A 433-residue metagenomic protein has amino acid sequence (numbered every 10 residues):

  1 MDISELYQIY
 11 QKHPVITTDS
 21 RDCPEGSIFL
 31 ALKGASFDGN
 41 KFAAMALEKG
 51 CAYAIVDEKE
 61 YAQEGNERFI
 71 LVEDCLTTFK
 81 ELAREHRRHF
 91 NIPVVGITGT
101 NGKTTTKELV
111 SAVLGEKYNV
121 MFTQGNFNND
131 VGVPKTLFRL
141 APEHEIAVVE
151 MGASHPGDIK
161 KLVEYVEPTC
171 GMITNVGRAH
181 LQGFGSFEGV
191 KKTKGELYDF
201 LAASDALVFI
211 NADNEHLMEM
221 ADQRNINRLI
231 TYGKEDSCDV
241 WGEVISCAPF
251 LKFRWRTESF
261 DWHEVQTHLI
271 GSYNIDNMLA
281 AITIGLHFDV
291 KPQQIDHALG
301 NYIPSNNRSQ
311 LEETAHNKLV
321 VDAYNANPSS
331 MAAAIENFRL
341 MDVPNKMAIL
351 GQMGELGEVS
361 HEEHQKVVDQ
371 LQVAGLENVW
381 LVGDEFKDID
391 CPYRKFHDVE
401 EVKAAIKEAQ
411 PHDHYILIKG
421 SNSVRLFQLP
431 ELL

Functional and structural regions predicted by a protein language model:
M1-E81, E85, I270, L340-P344 (+2 more regions): N-terminal leader/targeting and accessory segments in enzymes
S20-A31, V120, V131, K135-A147 (+2 more regions): Mobile, glycine- and charge-enriched loop segments and immediately flanking short secondary-structure elements within
S27, A46, L82, I97 (+13 more regions): Residue-level signal for inorganic ion chemistry
G34-F37, P304-S305, A323-Y393: Active-site beta-alpha connecting loops in nucleotide-dependent enzymes
E60-G65, M172-K318, V343-P344, D369-N378 (+2 more regions): Acidic, Mg2+-coordinating active-site environments of NTP-dependent enzymes
T78-A212, M218-N225, G285, A404-E408 (+2 more regions): Phosphate-binding loop of NTP-binding sites
I97, N306-R308, L426-L429: ATP-dependent carboxylate/acyl-activation modules
